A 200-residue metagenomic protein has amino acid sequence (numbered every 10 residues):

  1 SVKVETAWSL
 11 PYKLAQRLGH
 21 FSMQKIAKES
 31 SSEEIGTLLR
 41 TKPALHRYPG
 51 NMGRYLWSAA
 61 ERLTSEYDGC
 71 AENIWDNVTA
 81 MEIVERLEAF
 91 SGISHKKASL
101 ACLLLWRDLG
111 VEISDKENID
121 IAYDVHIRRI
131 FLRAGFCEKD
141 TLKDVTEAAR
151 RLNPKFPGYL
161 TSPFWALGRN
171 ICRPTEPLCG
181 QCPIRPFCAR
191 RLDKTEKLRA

Functional and structural regions predicted by a protein language model:
S1-A200: HhH-family (HhH-GPD) DNA N-glycosylase catalytic core used in base-excision repair
